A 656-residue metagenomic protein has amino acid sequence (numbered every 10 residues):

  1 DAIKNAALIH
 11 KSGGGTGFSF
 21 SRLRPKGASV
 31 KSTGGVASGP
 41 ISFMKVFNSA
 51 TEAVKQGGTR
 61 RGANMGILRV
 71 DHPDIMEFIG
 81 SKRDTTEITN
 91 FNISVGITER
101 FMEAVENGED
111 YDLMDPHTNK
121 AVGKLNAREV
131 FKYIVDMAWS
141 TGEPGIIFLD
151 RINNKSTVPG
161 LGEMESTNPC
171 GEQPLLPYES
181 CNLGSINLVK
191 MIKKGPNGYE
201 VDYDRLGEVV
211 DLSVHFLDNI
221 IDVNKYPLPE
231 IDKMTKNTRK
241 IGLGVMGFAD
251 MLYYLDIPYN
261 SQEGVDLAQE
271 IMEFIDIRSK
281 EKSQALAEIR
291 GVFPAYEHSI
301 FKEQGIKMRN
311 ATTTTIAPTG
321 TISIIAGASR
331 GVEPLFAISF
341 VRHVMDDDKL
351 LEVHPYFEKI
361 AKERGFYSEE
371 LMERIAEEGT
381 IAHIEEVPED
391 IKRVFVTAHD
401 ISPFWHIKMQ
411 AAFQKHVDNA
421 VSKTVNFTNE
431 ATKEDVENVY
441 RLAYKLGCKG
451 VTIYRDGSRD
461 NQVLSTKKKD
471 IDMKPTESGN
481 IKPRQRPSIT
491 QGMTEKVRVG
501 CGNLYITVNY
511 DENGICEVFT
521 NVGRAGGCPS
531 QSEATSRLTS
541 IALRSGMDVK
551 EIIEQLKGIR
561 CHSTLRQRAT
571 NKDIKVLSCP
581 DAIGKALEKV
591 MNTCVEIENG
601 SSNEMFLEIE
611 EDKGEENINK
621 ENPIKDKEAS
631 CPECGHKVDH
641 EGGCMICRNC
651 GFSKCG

Functional and structural regions predicted by a protein language model:
D1-S32, V36, P40-F43, V54 (+8 more regions): Function-dense linear segments that define catalytic or interfacial modules in macromolecule-processing proteins
L23, S32-V46, Q56-G162, S185 (+3 more regions): Conserved, charged catalytic cores of large soluble enzymes
A37-F47, E52-R128, D218-N219, D348-M409 (+2 more regions): Conserved catalytic alpha/beta cores of large enzymes that bind or transform nucleotide phosphates and polynucleotides
G108, D112-R128, K132, M272-I289 (+6 more regions): Catalytic or ion-coupling anion/metal-binding cores of large enzyme and transporter domains
G108, H117, L188-D222, D232-K280 (+1 more regions): N-terminal leader/propeptide and maturation segments of large enzyme subunits in energy/redox metabolism and hydrolases
E172-P174, L217-D222, G305-I306, T314-V463 (+2 more regions): Catalytic alpha/beta core of large soluble enzyme barrels
V209-D232, K236, K240, I257-T319 (+5 more regions): Internal maturation/activation junctions in enzymes
E373, G514, R524-A525, P529-E604: Phosphate-backbone binding interfaces of nucleic-acid-interacting proteins
